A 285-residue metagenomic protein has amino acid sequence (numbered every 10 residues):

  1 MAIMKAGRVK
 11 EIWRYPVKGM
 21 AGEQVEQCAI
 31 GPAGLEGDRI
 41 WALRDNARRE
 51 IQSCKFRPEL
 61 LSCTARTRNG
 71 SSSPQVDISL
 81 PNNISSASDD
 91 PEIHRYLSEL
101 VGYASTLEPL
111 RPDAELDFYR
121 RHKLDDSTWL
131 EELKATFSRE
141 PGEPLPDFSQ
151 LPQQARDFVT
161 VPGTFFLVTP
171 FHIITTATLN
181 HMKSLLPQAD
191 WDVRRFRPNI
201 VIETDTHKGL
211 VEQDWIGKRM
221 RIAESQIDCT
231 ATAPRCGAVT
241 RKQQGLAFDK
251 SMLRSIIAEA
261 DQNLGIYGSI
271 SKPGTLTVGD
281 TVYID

Functional and structural regions predicted by a protein language model:
M1-D285: Metal-cofactor-dependent catalytic cores
